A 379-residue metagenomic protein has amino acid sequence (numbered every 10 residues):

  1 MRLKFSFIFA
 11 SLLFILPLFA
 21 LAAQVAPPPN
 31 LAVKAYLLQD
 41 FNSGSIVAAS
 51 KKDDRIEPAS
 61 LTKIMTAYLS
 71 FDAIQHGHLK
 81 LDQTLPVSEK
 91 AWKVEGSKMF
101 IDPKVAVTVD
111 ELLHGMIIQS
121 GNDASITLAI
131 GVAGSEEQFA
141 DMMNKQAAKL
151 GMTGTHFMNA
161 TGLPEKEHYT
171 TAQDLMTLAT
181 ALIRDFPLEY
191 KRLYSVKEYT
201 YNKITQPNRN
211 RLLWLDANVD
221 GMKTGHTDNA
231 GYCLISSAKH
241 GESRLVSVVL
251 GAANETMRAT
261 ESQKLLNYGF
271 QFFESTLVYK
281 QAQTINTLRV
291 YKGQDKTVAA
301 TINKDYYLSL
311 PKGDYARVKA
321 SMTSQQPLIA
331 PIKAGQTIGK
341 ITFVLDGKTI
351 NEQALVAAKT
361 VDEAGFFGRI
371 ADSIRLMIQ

Functional and structural regions predicted by a protein language model:
M1-F9: Bacterial N-terminal signal peptides that target proteins for export
I8-P17: Bacterial N-terminal signal peptides
L13, P27-P29, A49, A238 (+2 more regions): Sterically constrained small-residue positions within well-ordered secondary structures of folded domains
L21-F186, Y199-N202: Active-site-adjacent loops and short helices of periplasmic peptidoglycan-processing enzymes
M152-T153, P164-Y169, Q173-Q379: Domain-terminus/edge residues, biased toward the C-terminal soluble/receptor-binding domains of extracytoplasmic
